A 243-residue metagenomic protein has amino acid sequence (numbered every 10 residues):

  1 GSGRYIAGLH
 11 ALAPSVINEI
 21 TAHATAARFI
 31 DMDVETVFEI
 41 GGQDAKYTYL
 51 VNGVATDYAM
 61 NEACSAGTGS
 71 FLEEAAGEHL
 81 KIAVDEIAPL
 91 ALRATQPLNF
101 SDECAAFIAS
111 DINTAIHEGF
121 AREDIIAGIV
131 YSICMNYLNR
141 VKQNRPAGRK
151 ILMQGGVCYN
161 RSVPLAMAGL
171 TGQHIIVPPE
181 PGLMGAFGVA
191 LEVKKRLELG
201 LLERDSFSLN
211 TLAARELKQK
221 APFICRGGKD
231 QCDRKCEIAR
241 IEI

Functional and structural regions predicted by a protein language model:
G1-I20, T48-Y49, T56-D57: Short beta-strand-loop/turn "lid" adjacent to the catalytic site in phosphate-handling enzymes
G1-R4, R145-L170, P181-G185: Glycine-rich phosphate-binding loops at beta-strand->alpha-helix junctions
V16-I20, A168-F187: Conserved phosphate-binding/catalytic loops in two-lobed NTP-binding clefts
K46, K195-I243: Acidic, glycine/GT-rich loop-and beta-edge segments that sit at the periphery of enzyme/chaperone cores
N52-L92, Q96, K195, I243: Glycine-rich phosphate-binding loop plus the immediately following alpha-helix
A66, A83-I116, R234-A239: Conserved ATP-utilizing enzyme core subdomain
L72-A76, L165, P179-L209: Glycine-rich phosphate-binding/hydrolytic loop that grips phosphoryl groups
I108-N139: Adenine-nucleotide phosphate-binding core of ATP-dependent small-molecule kinases
